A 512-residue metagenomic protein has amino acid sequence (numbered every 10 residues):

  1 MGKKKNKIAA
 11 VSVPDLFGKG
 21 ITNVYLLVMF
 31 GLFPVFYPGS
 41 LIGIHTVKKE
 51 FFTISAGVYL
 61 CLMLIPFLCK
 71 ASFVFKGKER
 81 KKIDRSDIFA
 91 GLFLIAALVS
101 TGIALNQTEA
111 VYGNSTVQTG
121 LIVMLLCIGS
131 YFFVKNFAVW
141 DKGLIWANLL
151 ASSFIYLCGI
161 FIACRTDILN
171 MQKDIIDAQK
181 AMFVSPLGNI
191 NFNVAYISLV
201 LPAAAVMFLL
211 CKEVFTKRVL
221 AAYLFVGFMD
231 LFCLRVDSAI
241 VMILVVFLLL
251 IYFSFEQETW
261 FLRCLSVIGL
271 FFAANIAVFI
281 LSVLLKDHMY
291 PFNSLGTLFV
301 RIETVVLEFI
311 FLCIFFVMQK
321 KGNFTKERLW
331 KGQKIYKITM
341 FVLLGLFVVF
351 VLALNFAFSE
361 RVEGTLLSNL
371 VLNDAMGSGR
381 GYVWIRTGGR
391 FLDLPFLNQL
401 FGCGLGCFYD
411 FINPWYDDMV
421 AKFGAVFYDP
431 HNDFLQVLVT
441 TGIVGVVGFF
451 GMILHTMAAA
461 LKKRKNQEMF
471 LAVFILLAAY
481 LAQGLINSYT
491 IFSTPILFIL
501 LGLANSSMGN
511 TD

Functional and structural regions predicted by a protein language model:
A10-M29, F33-G39, S55-F67, L98-G102 (+11 more regions): Alpha-helical transmembrane segments of multi-pass inner-membrane proteins
F36-E50: Short, hydrophobic transmembrane alpha-helix segments
I65-K81, S100-Y112: Transmembrane alpha-helix boundary signature
I83-G91, R263-G269: Cytoplasmic-side transmembrane-helix entry/capping segments in multi-pass membrane proteins
E109-N114, F232-D237, G484-I491: Membrane-interface helix caps and helix-loop-helix hairpins in membrane proteins
N114-Q118, C158-Q172, F341, L352-C407: Aromatic-rich transmembrane-lumenal/periplasmic boundary elements in polytopic membrane proteins
N189, G379-F427, T441-G445: TM-adjacent membrane-interface loops and short helices in multi-pass inner/ER membrane proteins
